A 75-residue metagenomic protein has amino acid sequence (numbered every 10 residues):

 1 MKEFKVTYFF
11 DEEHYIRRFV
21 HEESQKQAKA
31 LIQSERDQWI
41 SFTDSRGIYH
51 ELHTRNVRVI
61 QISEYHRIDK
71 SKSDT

Functional and structural regions predicted by a protein language model:
K2-E12: A short beta-strand micro-motif
V6, A30, S71-S73: N-terminal cationic leader/targeting segments used for protein routing and processing
V6, R17-R18, L52: Short capping micro-motif at the N-terminus of alpha-helices
D11-Y15, S45-G47: Glycine-centered tight beta-turn/hairpin loop motif at sheet-sheet or coil-to-beta transitions
E13, Q25, Y65-H66: Short, charged/polar surface micro-motifs in flexible loops or helix N-caps
H14-E22: A short, exposed loop/beta-hairpin motif centered on an aromatic-Gly-Thr core
S24-T43: A short, charged, amphipathic alpha-helix used as a generic interaction element across diverse proteins
Q38-T75: Short, mixed-charge low-complexity intrinsically disordered segments
